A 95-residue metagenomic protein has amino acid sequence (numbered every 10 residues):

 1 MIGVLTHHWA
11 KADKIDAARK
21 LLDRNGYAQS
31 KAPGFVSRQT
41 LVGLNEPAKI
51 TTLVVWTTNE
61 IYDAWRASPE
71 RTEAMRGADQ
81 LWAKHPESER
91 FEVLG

Functional and structural regions predicted by a protein language model:
I2, V36-A48, A74-G95: Glycine-rich beta-strand-turn "strand-cap" elements at beta-sheet edges
I2-H8, S37-R66: Short, well-ordered beta-strand segments in beta-rich or mixed alpha/beta enzyme and ligand-binding folds
W9-A12, G95: Short histidine/acidic/glycine/proline-rich micro-motifs that form metal- and phosphate-coordinating active-site loops
K14-S37, E70-A78: Short amphipathic alpha-helical segments
S30, T57, A83: Short conserved AdoMet
